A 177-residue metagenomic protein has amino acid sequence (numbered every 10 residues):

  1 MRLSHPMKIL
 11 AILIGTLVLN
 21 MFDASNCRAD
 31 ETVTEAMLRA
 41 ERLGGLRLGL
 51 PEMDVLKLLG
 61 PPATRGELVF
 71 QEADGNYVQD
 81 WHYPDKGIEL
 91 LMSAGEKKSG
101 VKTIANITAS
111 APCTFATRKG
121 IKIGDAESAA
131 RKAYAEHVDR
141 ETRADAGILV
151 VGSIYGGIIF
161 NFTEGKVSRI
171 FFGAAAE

Functional and structural regions predicted by a protein language model:
R2-A11: Bacterial N-terminal signal peptides that target proteins for export
L10-M21: Bacterial N-terminal signal peptides
D23-G147, G152-Y155, I159-E177: Short helix/turn-capping signatures at newly exposed starts of structured segments
